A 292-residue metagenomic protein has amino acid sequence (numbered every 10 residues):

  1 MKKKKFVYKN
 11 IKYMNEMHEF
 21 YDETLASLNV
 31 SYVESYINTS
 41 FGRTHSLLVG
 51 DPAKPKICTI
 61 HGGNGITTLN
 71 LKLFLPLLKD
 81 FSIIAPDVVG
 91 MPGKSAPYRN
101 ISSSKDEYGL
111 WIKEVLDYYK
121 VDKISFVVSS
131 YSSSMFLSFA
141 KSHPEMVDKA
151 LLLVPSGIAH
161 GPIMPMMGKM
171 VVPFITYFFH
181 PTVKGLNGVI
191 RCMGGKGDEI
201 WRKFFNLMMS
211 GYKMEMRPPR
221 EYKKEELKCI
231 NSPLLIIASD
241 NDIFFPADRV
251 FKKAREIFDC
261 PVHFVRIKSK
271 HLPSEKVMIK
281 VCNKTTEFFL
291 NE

Functional and structural regions predicted by a protein language model:
M1-P55, F81, D122, E287-E292: Alpha/beta-hydrolase fold catalytic core
H45-G93: Conserved HGGG/HGGXW glycine-rich cap/lid loop of the alpha/beta-hydrolase fold
A85-V127: Active-site loop/oxyanion-hole signature of alpha/beta-hydrolase fold enzymes
L137, K141, K149-Y177: Flexible "cap/lid" loop of the alpha/beta hydrolase fold
I230, I236-A238: Short beta-strand/loop motif that positions the catalytic acidic residue of the alpha/beta-hydrolase fold
S232, P246-R255: Short alpha-helix in the alpha/beta-hydrolase fold that links the catalytic acid
N241-F245, H271-L272: Acidic catalytic loop of the alpha/beta-hydrolase fold
S269-K280: Catalytic histidine-centered segment of alpha/beta-hydrolase-like enzymes
